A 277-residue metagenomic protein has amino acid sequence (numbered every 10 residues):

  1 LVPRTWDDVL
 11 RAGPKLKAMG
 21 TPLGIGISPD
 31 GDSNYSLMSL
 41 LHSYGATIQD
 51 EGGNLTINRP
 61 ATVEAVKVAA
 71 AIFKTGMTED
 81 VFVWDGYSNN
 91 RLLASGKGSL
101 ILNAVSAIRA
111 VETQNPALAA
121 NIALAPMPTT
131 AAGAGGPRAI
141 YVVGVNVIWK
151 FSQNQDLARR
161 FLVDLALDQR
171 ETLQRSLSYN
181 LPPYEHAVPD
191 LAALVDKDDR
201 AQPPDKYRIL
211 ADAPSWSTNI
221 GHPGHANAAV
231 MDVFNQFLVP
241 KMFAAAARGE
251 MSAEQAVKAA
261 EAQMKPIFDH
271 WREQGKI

Functional and structural regions predicted by a protein language model:
L1-P3, M19, T47, T62 (+4 more regions): Short helix-loop capping/hinge motifs at secondary-structure junctions, enriched in acidic/polar residues
R4-R11, D80-S95: Short helix-initiation/N-cap motifs at beta->coil->alpha
D7-L55, A61-T62, G98: Extracytoplasmic/periplasmic solute-binding protein
L10-L16, G52-V83, A123, M127-T130: Glycine-centered hinge/linker elements that transmit conformational signals in sensory and ligand-binding systems
L10-P14, L93, A253-K265: Short, well-structured alpha-helical segments that form the helix of a local strand-helix-strand
K17-D30, D168-Y179, P266-I277: Bilobed periplasmic-binding protein-like "clamshell/Venus-flytrap" ligand-binding domains
S99-A104, A123: Paired acidic/hydrophobic, glycine-rich loop segments that form the ligand-binding mouth/hinge of periplasmic-binding
S106-L118, A131-F237, G275-K276: C-terminal lobe and pocket-closing loops of periplasmic/extracytoplasmic Venus-flytrap solute-binding proteins
